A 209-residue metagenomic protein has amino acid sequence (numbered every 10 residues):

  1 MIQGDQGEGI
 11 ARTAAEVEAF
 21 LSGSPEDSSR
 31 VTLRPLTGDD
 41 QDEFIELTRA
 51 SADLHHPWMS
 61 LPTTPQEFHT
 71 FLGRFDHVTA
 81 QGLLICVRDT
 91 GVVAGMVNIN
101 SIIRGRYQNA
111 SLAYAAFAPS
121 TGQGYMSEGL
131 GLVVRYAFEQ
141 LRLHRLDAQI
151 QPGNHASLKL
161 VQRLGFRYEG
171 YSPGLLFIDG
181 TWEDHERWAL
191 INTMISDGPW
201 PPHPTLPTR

Functional and structural regions predicted by a protein language model:
M1-E43, L47-A50, G82, C86-R209: Acyl-donor (CoA/ACP) binding surface of acyl/acetyltransferases
A50-D53, H77: Short helix-loop boundary/capping segments at the starts of domains
D53-L72: Conserved GNAT-fold acetyl-CoA-binding loop/helix
T63-E67, F75-D76, A115-A116, T205: Juxtamembrane/interface motifs at transmembrane-helix termini
F71-R74, Y136: A generic secondary-structure signal
G73-L84: A short helix-loop-beta-strand connector motif used in the catalytic cores of GNAT acetyltransferases and, in some
